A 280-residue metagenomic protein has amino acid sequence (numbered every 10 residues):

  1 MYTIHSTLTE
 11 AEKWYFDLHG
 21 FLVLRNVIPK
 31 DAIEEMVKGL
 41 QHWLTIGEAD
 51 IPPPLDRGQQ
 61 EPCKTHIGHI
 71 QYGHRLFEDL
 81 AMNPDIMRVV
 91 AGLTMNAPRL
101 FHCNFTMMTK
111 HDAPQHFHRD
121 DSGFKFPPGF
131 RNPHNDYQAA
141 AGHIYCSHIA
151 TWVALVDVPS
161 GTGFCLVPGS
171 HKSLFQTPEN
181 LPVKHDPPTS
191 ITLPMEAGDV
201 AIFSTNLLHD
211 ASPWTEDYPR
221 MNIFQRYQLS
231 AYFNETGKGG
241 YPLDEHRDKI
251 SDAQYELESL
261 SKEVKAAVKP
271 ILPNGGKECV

Functional and structural regions predicted by a protein language model:
M1-H19, R25-N132: Non-heme Fe(II)-dependent double-stranded beta-helix
A49-D50, F164, N180, V200 (+1 more regions): Non-heme Fe(II)/2-oxoglutarate
G73-D79, Q138, P188-I191, D210-S212: Active-site rim elements
C103-F105, T151-V153, I223-Y227: A structural signal for short, well-ordered beta-strand segments
T109, L155-D157, Y227-A231: Non-catalytic surface loops within mature trypsin-like serine protease
A113-T192, N234-G240: Catalytic core of non-heme Fe(II) oxygenases with the double-stranded beta-helix
V156, S204-L207: Short Ser/Thr-interspersed hydrophobic loop/turn segments at strand-loop and sheet-helix junctions that line or gate
T189-A201: Short acidic-glycine-tyrosine-enriched beta hairpin
